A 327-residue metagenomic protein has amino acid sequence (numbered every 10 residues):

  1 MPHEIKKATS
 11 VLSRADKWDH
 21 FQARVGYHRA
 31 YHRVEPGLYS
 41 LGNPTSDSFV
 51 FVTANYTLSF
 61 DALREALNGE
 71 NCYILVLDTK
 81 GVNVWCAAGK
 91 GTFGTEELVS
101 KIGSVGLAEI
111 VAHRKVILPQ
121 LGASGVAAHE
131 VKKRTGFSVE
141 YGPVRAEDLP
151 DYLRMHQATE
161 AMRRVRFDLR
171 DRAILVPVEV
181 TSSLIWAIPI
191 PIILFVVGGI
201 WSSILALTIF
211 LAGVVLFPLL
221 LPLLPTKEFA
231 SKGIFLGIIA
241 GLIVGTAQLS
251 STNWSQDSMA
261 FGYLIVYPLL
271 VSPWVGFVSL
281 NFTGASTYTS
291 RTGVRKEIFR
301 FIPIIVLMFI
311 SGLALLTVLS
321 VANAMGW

Functional and structural regions predicted by a protein language model:
M1-V144: Soluble N-terminal domains of membrane-associated systems
V25, R33-L38, M162-E179: Cytosolic juxtamembrane amphipathic/interface segments immediately preceding and feeding into a transmembrane helix
F51-N55, K90, G94, A123 (+8 more regions): Catalytic cores of large soluble enzymes that bind and process phosphate-bearing ligands
G125-V126, R134-V139, Q157-A158, L205-G213 (+1 more regions): Hydrophobic alpha-helical transmembrane segments
V131-R164: Extended, hydrophilic extramembrane loops/domains of integral membrane proteins
M155-A173, T289-K296: Non-transmembrane, extramembrane segments of multi-pass ion/lipid transporters
I174-S251: Core alpha-helical transmembrane segments of integral membrane proteins
P218, I234-W327: Generic detector of multi-pass transmembrane helix bundles and their immediately adjacent loops in polytopic membrane
